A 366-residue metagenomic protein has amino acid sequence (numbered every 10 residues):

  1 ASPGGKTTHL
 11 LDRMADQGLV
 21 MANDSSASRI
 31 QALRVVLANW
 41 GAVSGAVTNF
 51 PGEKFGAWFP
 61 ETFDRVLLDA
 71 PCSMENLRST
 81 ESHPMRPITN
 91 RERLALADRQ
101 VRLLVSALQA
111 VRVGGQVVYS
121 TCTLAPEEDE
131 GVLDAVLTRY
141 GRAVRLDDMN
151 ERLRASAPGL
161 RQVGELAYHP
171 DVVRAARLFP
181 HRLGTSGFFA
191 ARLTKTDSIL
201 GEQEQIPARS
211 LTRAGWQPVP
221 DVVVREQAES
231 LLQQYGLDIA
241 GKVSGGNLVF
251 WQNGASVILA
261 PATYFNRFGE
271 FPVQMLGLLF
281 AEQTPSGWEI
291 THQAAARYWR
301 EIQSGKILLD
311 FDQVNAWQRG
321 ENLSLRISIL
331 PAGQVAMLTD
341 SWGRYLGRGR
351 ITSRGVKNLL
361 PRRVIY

Functional and structural regions predicted by a protein language model:
S2-D16: Conserved SAM-binding loop of SAM-dependent methyltransferases across substrates and taxa, primarily the Class I
A15, V111-V113: Helix-to-beta-strand junctions that scaffold the AdoMet/dcAdoMet cofactor pocket in Class I SAM-dependent enzymes
Q17-N23: Short beta-strand element of Class I
N23-E61, L68: S-adenosyl-L-methionine
S28, D64-S106, C122-D129, E165: Mobile active-site "lid"/loop adjacent to the S-adenosyl-L-methionine
A32, V36, T62, R99 (+1 more regions): Alpha-helical scaffold elements adjacent to nucleotide-binding pockets in ATP/GTP-utilizing enzyme cores
F63, Q116-Y119, L124-F250, G254 (+1 more regions): Class I S-adenosyl-L-methionine
S186-F188, T196-Y366: Polybasic, low-complexity RNA-engagement segments
